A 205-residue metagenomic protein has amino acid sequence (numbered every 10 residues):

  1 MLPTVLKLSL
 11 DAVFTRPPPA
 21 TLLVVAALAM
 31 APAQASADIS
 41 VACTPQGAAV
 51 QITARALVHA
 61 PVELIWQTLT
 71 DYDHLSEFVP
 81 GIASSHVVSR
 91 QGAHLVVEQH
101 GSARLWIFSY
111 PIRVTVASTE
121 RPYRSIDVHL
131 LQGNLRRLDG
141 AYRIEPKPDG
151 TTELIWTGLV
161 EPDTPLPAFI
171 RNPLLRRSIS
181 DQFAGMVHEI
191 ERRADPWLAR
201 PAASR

Functional and structural regions predicted by a protein language model:
L2-L22: Bacterial N-terminal signal peptides that target proteins for export
P19-A31: Bacterial N-terminal signal peptides
A33-G92, G185: Hydrophobic ligand-binding cavity/cleft-lining segments
P45-G47, L57, H86-N134, A184-R205: Glycine-rich portal/gate segments that line the openings of hydrophobic small-molecule binding cavities
I52-A54, V97-Q99, V114-V116, G140 (+1 more regions): Hydrophobic residues positioned within well-ordered beta-strands of beta-sheet architectures
L69-D71, V79-G81, Q91, Q99-A103 (+5 more regions): A mature extracytoplasmic/lumenal domain signature
L130-R177: Beta-strand/loop substructures that line and gate deep hydrophobic ligand-binding cavities in soluble
L175-Q182, M186: Short, hydrophobic-biased amphipathic alpha-helical segments
